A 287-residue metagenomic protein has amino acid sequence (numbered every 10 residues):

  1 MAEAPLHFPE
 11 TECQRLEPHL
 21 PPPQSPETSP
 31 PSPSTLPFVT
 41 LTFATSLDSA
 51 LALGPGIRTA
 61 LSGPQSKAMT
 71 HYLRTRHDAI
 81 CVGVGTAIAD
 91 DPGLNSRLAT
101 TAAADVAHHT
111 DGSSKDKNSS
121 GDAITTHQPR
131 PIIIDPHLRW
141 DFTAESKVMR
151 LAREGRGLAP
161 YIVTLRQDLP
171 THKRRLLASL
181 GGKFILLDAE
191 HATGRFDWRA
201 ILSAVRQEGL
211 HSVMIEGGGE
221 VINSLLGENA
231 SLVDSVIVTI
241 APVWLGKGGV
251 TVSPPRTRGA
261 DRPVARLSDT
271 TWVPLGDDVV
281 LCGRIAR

Functional and structural regions predicted by a protein language model:
M1-R287: Enzymes that bind and transform nitrogen-containing heteroaromatic metabolites
